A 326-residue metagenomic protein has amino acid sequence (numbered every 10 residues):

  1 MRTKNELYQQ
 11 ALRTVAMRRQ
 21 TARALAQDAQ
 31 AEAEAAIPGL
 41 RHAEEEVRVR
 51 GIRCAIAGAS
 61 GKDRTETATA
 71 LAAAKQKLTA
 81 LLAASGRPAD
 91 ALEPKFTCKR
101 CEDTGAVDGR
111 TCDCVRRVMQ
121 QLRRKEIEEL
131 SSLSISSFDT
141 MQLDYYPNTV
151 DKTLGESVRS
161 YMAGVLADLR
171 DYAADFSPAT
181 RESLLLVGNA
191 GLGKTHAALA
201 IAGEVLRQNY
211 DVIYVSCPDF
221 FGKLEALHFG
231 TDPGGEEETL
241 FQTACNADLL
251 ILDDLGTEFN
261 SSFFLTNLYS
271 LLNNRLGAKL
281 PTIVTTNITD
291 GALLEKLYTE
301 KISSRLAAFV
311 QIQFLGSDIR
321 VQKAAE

Functional and structural regions predicted by a protein language model:
G86-S136: Interdomain "pre-motor" coupling segment immediately N-terminal to P-loop NTPase/helicase cores
F138-L184: Pre-Walker A (pre-P-loop) alpha-helix and adjacent loop at the N terminus of AAA/AAA+ ATPase modules, a conserved
V150-S157, A163, L206-N246: Short glycine-rich substrate-engagement loop in P-loop NTPases that contacts/grips substrate
Y172-F176, K223-L250, T266-N274, K301: Conserved alpha-helical scaffold flanking the Walker A/P-loop in AAA+ ATPase domains
T180-A197: Walker A/P-loop nucleotide-binding motif
E182, Y210-D211, N246-L249, A278-V284: Loop/turn-to-beta-strand initiation segments
F220-H228, L255-E326: Replace "adjacent to P-loop NTPase cores in ATP/GTP-dependent enzymes" with "adjacent to NTP-binding cores
